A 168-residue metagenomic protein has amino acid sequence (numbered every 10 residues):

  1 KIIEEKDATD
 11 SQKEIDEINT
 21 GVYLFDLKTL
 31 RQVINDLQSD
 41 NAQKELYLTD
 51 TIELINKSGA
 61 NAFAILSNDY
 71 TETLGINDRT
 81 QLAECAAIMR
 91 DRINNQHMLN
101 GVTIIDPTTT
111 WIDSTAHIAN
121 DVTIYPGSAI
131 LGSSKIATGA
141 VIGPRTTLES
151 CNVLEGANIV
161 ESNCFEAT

Functional and structural regions predicted by a protein language model:
I3-R90: Catalytic-core segments of class I nucleotidyltransferases/pyrophosphorylases that form NMP-activated intermediates
K57-E161: Extended, small-residue-rich solenoid/repeat segments and analogous flexible loops that form exposed scaffolds
F165-T168: Short, intrinsically disordered, charge-balanced linker/junction segments flanking boundaries in proteins
